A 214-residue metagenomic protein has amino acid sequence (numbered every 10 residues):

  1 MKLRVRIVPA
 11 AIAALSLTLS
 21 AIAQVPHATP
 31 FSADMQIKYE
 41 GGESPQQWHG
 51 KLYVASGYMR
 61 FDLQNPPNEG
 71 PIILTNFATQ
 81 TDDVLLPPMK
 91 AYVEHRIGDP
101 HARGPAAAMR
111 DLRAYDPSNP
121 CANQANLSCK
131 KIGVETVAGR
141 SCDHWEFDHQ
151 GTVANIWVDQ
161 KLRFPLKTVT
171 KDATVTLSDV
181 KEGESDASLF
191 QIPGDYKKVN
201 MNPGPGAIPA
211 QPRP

Functional and structural regions predicted by a protein language model:
M1-V5, M109-L112, L162, P212: Short, intrinsically disordered low-complexity segments
K2-L3, P9-Y58, M89-K90, E184-S188 (+1 more regions): N-terminal leader/targeting segments and the immediate start of mature chains
A23-A28, P88, A125-G133, V137-D143 (+2 more regions): Non-transmembrane domains of secretory- and envelope-associated proteins
T29-K38, G104-K131: Short, basic/low-complexity N-terminal boundary segments at the transition from targeting/disordered tails
A33-E40, R60-P66, C142-Q150, L166-T170: Short beta-strand segments that buttress and anchor functional surface loops
Q46-G50, E69-P71, A122-I132: Short small/polar-residue motifs
G50-R113, V153-N155, K161-K181: An acidic-aromatic
D99-S118, M201-P214: A short, highly charged, low-complexity intrinsically disordered segment
